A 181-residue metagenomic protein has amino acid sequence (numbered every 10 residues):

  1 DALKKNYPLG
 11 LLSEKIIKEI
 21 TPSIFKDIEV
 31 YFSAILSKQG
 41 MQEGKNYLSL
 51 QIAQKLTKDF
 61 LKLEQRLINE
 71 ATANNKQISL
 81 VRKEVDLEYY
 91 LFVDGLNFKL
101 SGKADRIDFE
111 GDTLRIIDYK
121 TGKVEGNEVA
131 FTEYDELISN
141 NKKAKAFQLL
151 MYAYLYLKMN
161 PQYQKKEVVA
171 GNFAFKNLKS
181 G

Functional and structural regions predicted by a protein language model:
A2-K83, E88, G181: A non-catalytic, helix-rich entry segment at domain boundaries
L3-Y7, Q65-N69, G122-V129, L157 (+1 more regions): Short regulatory "switch" loops immediately downstream of catalytic or recognition motifs within protein catalytic
G10-K26, I107, D112-D118, L157-G171: Phosphate-binding glycine-rich loops and adjacent basic patches that engage nucleotide phosphates, nucleic-acid
I17, T21, F25, N46 (+4 more regions): Active-site-proximal structural scaffolding
K26-S33, L114-F131, A174, S180-G181: Active-site-adjacent bridging/hinge elements
F32, N141-A144, M151-G181: Metal-dependent nuclease catalytic regions and adjoining charged, substrate-binding loops involved in nucleic-acid end
N69, Y90-V93, D118, F173-N177: Acidic/polar residues at beta-strand termini and the immediately following turn/coil
Q77, R82-M159: Non-catalytic protein-protein interaction segments used by genome-maintenance enzymes to assemble and couple activities
